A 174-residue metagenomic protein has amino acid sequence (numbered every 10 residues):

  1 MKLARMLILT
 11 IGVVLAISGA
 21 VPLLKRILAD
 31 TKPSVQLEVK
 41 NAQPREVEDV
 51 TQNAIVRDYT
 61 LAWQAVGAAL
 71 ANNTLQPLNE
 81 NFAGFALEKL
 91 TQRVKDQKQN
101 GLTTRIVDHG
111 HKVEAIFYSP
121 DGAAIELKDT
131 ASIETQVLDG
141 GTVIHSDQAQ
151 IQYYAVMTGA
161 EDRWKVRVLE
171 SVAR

Functional and structural regions predicted by a protein language model:
K2-K32, P120-R174: Exposed beta-sheet edge and beta->alpha loop/turn motif
A4-L7, V35, V39-A42, R57-Y59 (+1 more regions): General secondary-structure edge motif
R26-E46: Ser/Thr/Pro/Gly-rich low-complexity linker/stalk segments immediately outside membranes or between
V39-D108: Core segments of small alpha/beta cavity-forming domains
R57, I116, I151-Q152: Intrinsically disordered, low-complexity segments enriched in small/polar residues
F82-G84, R93-V94, G110, D129-I133 (+1 more regions): A mature extracytoplasmic/lumenal domain signature
H109-K112, I151-Y153: Short beta-strand or tight-loop elements that sit immediately N-terminal to catalytic metal-binding acidic residues
H111-P120: Short amphipathic beta-strand and strand-loop transition segments with alternating hydrophobic
